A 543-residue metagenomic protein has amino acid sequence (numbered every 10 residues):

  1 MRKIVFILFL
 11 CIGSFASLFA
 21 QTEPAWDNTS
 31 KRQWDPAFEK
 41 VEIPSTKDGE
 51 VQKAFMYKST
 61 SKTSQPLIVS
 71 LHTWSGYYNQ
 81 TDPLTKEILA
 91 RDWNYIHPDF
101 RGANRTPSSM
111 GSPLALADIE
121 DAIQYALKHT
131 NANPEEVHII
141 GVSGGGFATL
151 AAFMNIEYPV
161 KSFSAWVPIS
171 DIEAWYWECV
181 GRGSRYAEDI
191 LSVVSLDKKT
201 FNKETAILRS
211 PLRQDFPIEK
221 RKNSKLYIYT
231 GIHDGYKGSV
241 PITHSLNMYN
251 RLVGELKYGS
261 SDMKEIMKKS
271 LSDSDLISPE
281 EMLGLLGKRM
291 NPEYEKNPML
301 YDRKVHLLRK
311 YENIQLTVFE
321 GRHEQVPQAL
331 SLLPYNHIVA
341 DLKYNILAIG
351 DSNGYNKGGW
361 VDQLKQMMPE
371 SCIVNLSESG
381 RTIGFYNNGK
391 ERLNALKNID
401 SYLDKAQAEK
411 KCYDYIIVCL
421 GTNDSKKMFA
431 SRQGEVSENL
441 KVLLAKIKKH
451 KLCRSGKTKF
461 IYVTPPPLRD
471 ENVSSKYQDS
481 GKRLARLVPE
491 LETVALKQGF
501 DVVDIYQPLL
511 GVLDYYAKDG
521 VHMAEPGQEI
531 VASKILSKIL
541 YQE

Functional and structural regions predicted by a protein language model:
T22-K62: N-terminal cap/lid segment of alpha/beta-hydrolase-fold proteins
K62-Q65, S70-S108, I172-E173, Y236-G238 (+1 more regions): Short substrate-entry loop that stabilizes the transition state in hydrolases
Q80, E173-E219, P279-P298: Mobile cap/lid helix-loop segments that gate and shape the active-site cleft of serine hydrolases
M110-T130: Alpha/beta-hydrolase active-site loop
L127-H129, P134-S184: Primarily recognizes the serine-hydrolase "nucleophile elbow" in alpha/beta-hydrolase and SGNH/GDSL folds
L342-A348, N353-K441: Conserved SGNH/GDSL esterase-like catalytic core that processes O-acyl groups on lipids and polysaccharides
K390, M428, P466-E543: Catalytic His-Asp segment of secreted/periplasmic serine-dependent ester chemistry enzymes
C419-S425, I447-L484: Active-site segments of SGNH/GDSL-like serine hydrolases that catalyze O-acetyl group transfer/hydrolysis on lipids
